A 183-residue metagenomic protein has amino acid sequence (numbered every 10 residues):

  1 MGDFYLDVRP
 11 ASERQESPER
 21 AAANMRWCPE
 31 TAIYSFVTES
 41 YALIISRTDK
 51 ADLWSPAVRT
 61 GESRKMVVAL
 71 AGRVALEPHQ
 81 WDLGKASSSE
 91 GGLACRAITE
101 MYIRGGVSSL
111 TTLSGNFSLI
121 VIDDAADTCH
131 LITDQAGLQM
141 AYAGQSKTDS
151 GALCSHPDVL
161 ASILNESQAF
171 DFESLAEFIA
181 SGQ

Functional and structural regions predicted by a protein language model:
M1-Q183: Cysteine-centered catalytic environments shared across enzyme families
